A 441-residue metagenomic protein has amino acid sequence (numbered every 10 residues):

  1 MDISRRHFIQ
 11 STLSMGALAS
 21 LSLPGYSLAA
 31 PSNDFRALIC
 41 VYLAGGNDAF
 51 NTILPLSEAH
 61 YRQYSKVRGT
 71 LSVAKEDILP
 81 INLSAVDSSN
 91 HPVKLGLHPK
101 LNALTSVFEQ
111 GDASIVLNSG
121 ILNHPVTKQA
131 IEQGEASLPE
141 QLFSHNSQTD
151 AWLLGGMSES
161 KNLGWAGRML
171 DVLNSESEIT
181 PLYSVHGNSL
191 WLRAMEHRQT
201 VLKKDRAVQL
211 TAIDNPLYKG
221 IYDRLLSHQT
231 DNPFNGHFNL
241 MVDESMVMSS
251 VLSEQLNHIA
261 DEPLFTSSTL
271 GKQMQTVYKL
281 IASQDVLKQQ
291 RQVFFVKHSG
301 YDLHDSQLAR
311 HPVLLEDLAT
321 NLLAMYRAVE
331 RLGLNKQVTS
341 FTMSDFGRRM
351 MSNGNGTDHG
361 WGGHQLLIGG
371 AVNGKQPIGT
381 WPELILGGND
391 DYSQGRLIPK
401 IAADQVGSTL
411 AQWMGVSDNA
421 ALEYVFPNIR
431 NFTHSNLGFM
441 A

Functional and structural regions predicted by a protein language model:
D2-R331, I368, P377-A441: Feature for exported/extracytoplasmic and membrane-associated proteins, marking the mature portion
R291-V293, N335, M343, G360-G363 (+1 more regions): Active-site lining segments that contact anionic ligands and/or coordinate catalytic metals
L322, V329-G354: Metal-dependent active-site segment of extracytoplasmic phospho-/sulfohydrolases and closely related
F346-P377: Histidine-centered active-site microenvironments of extracellular/periplasmic hydrolases and transferases
